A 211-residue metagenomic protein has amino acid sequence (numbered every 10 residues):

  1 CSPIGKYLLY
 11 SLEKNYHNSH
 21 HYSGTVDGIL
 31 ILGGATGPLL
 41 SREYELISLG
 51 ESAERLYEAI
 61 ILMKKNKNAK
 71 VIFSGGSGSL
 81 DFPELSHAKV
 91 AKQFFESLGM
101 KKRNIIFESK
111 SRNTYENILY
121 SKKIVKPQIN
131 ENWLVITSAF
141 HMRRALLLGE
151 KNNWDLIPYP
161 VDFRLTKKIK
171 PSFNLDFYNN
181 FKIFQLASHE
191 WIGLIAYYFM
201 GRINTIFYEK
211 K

Functional and structural regions predicted by a protein language model:
C1-F177: A structural signal for short, hydrophobic/glycine-enriched beta-strand patches
Y7, S11-L12, F184-E209: A transmembrane-helix-recognition feature enriched in membrane-embedded lipid enzymes and envelope glyco-/phospholipid
I129, Y208-K211: Short, Lys/Arg-enriched, disordered terminal segments
N179-K182: A short glycine-threonine-serine/GTX helix/turn-capping micro-motif
